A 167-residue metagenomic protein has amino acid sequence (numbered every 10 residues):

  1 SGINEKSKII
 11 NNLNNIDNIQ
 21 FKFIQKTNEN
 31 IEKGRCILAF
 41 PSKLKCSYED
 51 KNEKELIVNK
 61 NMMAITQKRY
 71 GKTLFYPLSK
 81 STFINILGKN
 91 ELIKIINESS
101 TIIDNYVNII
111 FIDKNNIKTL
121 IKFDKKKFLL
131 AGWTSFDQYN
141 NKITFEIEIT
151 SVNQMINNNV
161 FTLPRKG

Functional and structural regions predicted by a protein language model:
S1-N15: Extreme N-terminal tail/first-helix region
I9, D17-Q20, R69, S79: Low-complexity, acidic/polar, glycine-enriched regions of mature
N11-I31: A short, Trp-centered hydrophobic/proline-enriched beta-strand micro-motif
F21-F23, L44-Y48, M63-T66, I109 (+1 more regions): Short hydrophobic/aromatic-rich beta-strand segments that constitute the beta-sheet cores of beta-sandwich/beta-barrel
T27-E29, R69-G71, Y139: Solvent-exposed strand-loop boundary residues in beta-sheet-rich modules
C36-N85, I143: An acidic-aromatic
R69-V107: Flexible, surface-exposed loop/linker segments and immediately adjacent secondary-structure boundaries
E91-G167: Gly/Pro-enriched, hydrophobic low-complexity segments that function as extracytoplasmic propeptides/linkers
